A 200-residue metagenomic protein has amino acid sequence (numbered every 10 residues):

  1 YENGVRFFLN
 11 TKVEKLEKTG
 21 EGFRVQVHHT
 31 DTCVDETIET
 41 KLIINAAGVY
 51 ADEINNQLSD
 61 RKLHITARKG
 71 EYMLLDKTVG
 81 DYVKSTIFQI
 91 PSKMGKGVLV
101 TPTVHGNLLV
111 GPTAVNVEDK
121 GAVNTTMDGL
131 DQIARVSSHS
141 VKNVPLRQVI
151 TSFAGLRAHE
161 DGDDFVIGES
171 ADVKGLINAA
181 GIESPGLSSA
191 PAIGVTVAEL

Functional and structural regions predicted by a protein language model:
E2, N56, V195, E199: Short, well-ordered alpha-helices that flank and scaffold nucleotide-derived cofactor binding pockets
N3-E14: A conserved beta-strand/loop element that lines the FAD pocket in flavoprotein oxidoreductases
F7-L9, N45, V110, V149-T151 (+1 more regions): General beta-strand structural signal in soluble alpha/beta enzymes
L16-G111, V115-D128, R135, S140-V144: Flavin-dependent oxidoreductases
Q89-P91, G95-K96, V100, V104-H105 (+1 more regions): C-terminal catalytic lobe of FAD-dependent flavoproteins
